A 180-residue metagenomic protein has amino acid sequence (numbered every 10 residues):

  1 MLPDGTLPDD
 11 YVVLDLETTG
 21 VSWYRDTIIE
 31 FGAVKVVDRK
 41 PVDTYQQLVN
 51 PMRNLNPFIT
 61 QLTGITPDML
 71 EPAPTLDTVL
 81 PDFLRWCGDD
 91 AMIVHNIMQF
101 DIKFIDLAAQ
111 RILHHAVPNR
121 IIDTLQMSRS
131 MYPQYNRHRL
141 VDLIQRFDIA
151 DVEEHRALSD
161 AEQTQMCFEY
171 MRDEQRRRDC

Functional and structural regions predicted by a protein language model:
M1-L7, R146, Q165-C180: Acidic two-metal-ion nuclease catalytic site recognized across multiple nuclease folds, prominently DnaQ/RNase D-T
M1-N119, P133-H155: Conserved non-catalytic scaffold segment of RNase H-like nuclease domains
V79, Q163-T164: Short Asp/Glu-rich motifs
C87-D89, R111, H115, D123 (+2 more regions): Short alpha-helix boundary/capping motifs
P118-S128: A short, structured active-site edge motif that brings together acidic residues
D160: Short, conserved phosphate/pyrophosphate- and ester-handling motifs at nucleotide-, phospho-/glycolipid
